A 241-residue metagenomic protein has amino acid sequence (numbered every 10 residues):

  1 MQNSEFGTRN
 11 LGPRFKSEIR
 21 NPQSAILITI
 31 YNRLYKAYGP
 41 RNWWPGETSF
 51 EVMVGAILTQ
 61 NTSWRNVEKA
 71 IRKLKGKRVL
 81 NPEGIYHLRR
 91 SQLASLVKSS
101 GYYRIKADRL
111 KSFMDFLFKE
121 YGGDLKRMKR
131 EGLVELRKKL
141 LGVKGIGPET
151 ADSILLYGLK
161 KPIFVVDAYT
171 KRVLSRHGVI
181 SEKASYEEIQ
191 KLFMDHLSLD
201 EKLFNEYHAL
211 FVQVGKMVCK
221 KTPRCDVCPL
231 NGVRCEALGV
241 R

Functional and structural regions predicted by a protein language model:
M1-T29, A237-R241: Short, basic, low-complexity termini and linkers enriched in Ser/Thr/Gly/Pro that act as targeting/leader peptides
L27-R241: Catalytic cores of DNA base-excision repair glycosylases
